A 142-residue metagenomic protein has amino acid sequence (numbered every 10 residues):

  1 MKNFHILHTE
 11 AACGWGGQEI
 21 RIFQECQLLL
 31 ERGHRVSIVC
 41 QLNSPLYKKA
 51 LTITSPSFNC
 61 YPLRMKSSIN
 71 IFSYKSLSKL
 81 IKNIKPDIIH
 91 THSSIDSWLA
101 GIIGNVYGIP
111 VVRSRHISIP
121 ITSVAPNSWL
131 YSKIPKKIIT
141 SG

Functional and structural regions predicted by a protein language model:
M1-G142: Membrane-interface segments of envelope glycosyltransferases acting on lipid-linked substrates or membrane lipids
